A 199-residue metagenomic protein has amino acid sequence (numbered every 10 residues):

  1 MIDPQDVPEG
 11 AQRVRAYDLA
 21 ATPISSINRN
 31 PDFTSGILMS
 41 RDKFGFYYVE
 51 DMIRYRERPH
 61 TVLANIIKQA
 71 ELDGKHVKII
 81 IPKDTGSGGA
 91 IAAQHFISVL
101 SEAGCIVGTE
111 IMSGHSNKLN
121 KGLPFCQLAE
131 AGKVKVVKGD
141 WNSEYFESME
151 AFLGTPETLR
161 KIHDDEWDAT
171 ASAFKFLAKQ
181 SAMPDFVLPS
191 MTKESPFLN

Functional and structural regions predicted by a protein language model:
M1-E110, V136-N199: RNase H-like, metal-dependent nuclease domains and their acidic two-metal-ion catalytic environment used
S113-N117: Conserved helicase motor
G122: Helix-boundary and membrane-interface capping/anchor signal
L128: Conserved catalytic core of Hanks-type protein kinase domains
